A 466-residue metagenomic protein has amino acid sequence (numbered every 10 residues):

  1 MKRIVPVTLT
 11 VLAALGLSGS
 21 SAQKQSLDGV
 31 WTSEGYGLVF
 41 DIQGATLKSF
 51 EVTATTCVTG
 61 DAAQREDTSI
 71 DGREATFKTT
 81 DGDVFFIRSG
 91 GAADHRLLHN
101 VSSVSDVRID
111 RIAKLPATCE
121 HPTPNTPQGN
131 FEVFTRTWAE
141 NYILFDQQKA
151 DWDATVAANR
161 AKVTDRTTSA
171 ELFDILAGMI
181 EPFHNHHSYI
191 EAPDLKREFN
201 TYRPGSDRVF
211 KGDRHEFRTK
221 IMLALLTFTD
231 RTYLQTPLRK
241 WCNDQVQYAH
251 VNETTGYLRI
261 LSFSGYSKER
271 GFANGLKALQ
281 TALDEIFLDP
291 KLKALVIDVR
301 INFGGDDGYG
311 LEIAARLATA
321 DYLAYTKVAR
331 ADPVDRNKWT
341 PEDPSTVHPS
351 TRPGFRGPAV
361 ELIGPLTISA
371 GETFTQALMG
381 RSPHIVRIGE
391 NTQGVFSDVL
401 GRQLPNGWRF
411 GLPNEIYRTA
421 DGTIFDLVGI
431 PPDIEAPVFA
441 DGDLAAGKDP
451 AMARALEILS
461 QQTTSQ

Functional and structural regions predicted by a protein language model:
M1-T8: Bacterial N-terminal signal peptides that target proteins for export
V11-Q25: Bacterial Sec-dependent signal peptides at the C-terminal "C-region" and cleavage site
Q23-R330, N337, V399-Q403, S460-Q466: Flexible, low-complexity junctional segments that flank or bridge functional domains
S188, I368, S382-V395: Short, well-structured beta-strand/strand-turn elements
R259-F263, D298-N302, V328-R330, L362-L366 (+2 more regions): Active-site-proximal beta-strand/loop segments in catalytic clefts of secreted hydrolases
G304-L362, L400-L404, N414-R418, F425 (+1 more regions): Gly/Ser/Thr-rich loop/hinge elements
I388-P405, F410-L412, I430-P432: C-terminal soluble interaction/assembly domains
D426, I430-Q466: Low-complexity, Gly/Ser/Thr/Pro-rich intrinsically disordered linker/tail segments
